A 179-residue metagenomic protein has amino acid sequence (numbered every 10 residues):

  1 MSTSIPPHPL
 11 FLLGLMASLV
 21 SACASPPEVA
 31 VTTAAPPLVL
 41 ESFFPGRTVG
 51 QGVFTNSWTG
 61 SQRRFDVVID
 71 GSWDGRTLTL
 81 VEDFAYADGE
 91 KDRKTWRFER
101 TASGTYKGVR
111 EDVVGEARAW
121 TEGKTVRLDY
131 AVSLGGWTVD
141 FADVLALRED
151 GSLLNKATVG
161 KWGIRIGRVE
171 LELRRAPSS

Functional and structural regions predicted by a protein language model:
S2-L12: Bacterial N-terminal signal peptides that target proteins for export
L19-A22: C-terminal motif of bacterial Sec signal peptides marking the signal peptidase cleavage site
A24-P26: Bacterial signal peptide processing site
E28-A30: Extracellular beta-rich ligand/substrate-recognition surface
T32-R47: N-terminal helix-cap/turn-to-beta initiation motif at the start of protein domains
F44-G52, N155: A short, Trp-centered hydrophobic/proline-enriched beta-strand micro-motif
Q51-L134, T138-A142, A176: Central antiparallel beta-sheet cores of small beta-barrel/beta-sandwich binding domains
A142-L154, T158-S179: Edge beta-strand at a domain terminus
